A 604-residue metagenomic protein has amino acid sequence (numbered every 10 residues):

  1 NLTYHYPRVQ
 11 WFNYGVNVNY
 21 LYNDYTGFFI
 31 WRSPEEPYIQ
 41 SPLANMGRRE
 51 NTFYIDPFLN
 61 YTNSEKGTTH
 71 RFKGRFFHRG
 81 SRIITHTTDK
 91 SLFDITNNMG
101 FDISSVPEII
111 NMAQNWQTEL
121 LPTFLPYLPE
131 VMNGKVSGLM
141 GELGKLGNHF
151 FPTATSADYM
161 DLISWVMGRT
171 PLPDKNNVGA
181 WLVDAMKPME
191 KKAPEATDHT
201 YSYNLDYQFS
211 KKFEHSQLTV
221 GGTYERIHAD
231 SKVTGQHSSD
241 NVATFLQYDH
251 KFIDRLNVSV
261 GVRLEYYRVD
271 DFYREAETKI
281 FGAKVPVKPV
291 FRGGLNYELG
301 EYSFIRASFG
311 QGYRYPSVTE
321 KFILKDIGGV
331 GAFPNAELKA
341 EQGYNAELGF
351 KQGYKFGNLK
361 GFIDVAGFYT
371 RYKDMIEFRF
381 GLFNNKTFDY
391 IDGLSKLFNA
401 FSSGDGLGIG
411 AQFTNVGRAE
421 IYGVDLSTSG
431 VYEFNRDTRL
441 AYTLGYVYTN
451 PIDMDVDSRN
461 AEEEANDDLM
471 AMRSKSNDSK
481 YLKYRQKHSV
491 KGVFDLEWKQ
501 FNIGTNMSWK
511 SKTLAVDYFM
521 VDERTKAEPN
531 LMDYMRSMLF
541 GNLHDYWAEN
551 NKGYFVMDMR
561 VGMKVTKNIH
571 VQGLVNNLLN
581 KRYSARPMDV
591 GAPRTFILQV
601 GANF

Functional and structural regions predicted by a protein language model:
N1-K66, H70, F76-M99, P194-Y201 (+1 more regions): Flexible loop and strand-edge segments within Gram-negative outer membrane beta-barrel domains
Q10-Y14, D24, E65-H70, H215-L218 (+6 more regions): Repeated loop/turn-to-beta-strand initiation elements of outer-membrane beta-barrel proteins
Y20-D24, N63, F76-R82, F213 (+14 more regions): Transmembrane beta-strands of outer-membrane beta-barrel pores
N45-N51, A193-Y201, K212, T234-D240 (+7 more regions): Replace "Gram-negative outer membrane beta-barrel proteins" with "bacterial and organellar outer membrane beta-barrel
R71-R75, R79, E298, F304-S308 (+3 more regions): Membrane-embedded beta-barrel scaffold of Gram-negative outer-membrane proteins
H215-I227, S231-R371: Structural signature of Gram-negative outer-membrane beta-barrels, strongest in the C-terminal barrel of TonB-dependent
I253, F368-R371, Y390-F519: Gram-negative outer-membrane beta-barrel transporters
Y313-R314, D374, F378-F383, S508-H544 (+1 more regions): C-terminal beta-signal and adjacent terminal beta-strands/loops of Gram-negative outer-membrane beta-barrel proteins
